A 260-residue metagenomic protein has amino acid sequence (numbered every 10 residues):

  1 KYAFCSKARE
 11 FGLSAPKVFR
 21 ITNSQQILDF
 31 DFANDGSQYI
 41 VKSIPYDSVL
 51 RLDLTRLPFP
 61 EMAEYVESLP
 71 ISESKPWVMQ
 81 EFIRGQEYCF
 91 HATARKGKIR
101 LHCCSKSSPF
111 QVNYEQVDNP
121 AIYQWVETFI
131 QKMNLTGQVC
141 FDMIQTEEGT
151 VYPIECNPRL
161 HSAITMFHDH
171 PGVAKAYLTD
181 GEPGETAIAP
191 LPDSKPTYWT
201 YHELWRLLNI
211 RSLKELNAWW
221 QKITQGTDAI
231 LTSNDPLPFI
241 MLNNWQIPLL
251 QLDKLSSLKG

Functional and structural regions predicted by a protein language model:
K1-W77, R84, R95-K98, P120-Q124: Active-site nucleotide/adenylate-binding loops and adjacent lid/helix of ATP-dependent enzymes
P45, Q145, P158: Short, glycine/acidic-enriched loop or turn micro-motifs at the edges of active sites
V49, S108-N113, N157-P171: Glycine-rich phosphate/pyrophosphate-binding beta-alpha loops
F59-F129, M133-N134, I144-Y152: Phosphate-binding site of ATP-dependent enzymes
A121-T128, P171-T179: Amphipathic alpha-helical segments that line or abut small-molecule/effector binding pockets and mediate allosteric
G137-V139: A structural supersecondary motif
F141, M166, G181-E185: Long, charge-rich C-terminal accessory regions
K175-G260: Peripheral (often C-terminal) accessory segments that flank ATP-dependent C-N-forming ligase machineries
